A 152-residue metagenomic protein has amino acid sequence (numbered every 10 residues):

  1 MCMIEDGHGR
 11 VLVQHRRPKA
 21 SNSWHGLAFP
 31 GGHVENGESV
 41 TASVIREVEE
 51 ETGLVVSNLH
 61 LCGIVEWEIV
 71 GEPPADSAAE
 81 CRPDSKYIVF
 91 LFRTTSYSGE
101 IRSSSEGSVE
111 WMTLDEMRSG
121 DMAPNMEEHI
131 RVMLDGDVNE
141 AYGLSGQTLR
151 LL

Functional and structural regions predicted by a protein language model:
M1-V11, P30-H33: Conserved N-terminal beta-strand and adjoining loop/helix that marks the start of the Nudix/MutT-like hydrolase domain
R10-V11, G26, V109: A residue-level structural signature of the nucleotidyltransferase/glycosyltransferase Rossmann-like core
A20-H25: A conserved beta-turn-beta hairpin within the catalytic core of GNAT-like acetyltransferases that forms part
H33-S57, E68-H129: Unchanged
H60-G63: Conserved S-adenosyl-L-methionine
R131-L152: Charged phosphate-binding loop/patch that engages nucleotide di/tri-phosphates or the phosphate backbone of nucleic
